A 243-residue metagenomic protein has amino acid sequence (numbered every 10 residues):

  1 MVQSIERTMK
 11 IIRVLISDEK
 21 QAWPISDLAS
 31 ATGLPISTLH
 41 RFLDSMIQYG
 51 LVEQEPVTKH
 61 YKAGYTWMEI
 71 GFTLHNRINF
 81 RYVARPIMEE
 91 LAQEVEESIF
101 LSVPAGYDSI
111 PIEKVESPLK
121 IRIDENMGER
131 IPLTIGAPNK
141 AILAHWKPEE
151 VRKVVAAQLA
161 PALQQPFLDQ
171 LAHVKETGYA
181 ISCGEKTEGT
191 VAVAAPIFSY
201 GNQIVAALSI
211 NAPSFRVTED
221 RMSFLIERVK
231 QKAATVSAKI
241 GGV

Functional and structural regions predicted by a protein language model:
M1-H75, A234, A238-G242: N-terminal helix-turn-helix
V2-I5, I25, H60, G64 (+8 more regions): Short, structured helix-loop boundary elements
T58-V154: Amphipathic alpha-helical effector-binding/dimerization core of metabolite-sensing transcriptional regulators
A84-L91, K153-A195, A234, A238-K239: Short, basic/aromatic recognition patches
Q164-A172, E188, A206-V243: Juxtadomain coupling helices with adjacent low-complexity linkers
I197-Y200: Sensor-regulatory modules in signal-transduction proteins
